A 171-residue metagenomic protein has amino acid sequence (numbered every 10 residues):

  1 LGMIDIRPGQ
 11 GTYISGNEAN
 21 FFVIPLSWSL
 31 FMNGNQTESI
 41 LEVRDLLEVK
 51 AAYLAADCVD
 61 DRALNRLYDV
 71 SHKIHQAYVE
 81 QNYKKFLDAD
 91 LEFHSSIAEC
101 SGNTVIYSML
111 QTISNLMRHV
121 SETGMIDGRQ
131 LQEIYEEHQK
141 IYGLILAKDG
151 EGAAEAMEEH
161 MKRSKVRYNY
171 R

Functional and structural regions predicted by a protein language model:
L1-L47, Y53: Short linear motifs at protein or domain termini
I40-E122, E136-L144, G152-R163: Conserved amphipathic alpha-helical segments that form helical-bundle/coiled-coil interaction surfaces
N65, R129-Q132: Short helix-capping and inter-helix turn/linker motifs at the boundaries of alpha-helical repeat units
Q81, I126-R129: Structural signature of alpha-solenoid helical repeat scaffolds
K162-R171: Short arginine-rich
